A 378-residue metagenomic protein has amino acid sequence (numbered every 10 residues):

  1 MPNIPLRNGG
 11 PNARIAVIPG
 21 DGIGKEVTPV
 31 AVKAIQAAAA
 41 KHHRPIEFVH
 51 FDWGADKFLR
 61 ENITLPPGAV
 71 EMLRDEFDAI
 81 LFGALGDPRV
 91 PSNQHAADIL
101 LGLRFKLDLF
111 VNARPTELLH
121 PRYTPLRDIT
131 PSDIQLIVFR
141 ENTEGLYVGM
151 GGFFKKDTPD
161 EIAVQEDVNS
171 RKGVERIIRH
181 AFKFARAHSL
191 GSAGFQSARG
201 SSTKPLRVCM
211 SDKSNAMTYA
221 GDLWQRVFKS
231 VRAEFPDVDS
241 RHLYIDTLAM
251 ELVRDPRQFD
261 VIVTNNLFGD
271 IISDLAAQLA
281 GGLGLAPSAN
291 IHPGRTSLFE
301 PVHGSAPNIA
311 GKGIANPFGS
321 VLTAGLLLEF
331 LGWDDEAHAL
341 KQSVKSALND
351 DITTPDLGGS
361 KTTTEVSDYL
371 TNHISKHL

Functional and structural regions predicted by a protein language model:
A16-V32, A38-A39, T158-L243, Q258: Glycine-rich phosphate/diphosphate-binding loop of Rossmann-like nucleotide-binding domains
D21-G24, D78, F139, A181 (+5 more regions): Buried hydrophobic positions in well-ordered alpha/beta secondary-structure cores of metabolic enzymes
A31, I35, F228, S320-L328 (+1 more regions): Buried hydrophobic packing segments
K41-P67: N-terminal beta-loop-helix "entrance" segment that forms/cooperates in small-molecule cofactor or anionic ligand
K57-V164, L267: N-terminal glycine-rich phosphate/adenylate-binding segment common to multiple enzyme folds
L59-F77, S240-F259: A structured beta-alpha segment of the ubiquitous adenosine-cofactor-binding alpha/beta core
A113, M250-I352: Glycine-rich phosphate/nucleotide-binding loop
W333-L378: Catalytic cores of soluble, metal-dependent hydrolases
